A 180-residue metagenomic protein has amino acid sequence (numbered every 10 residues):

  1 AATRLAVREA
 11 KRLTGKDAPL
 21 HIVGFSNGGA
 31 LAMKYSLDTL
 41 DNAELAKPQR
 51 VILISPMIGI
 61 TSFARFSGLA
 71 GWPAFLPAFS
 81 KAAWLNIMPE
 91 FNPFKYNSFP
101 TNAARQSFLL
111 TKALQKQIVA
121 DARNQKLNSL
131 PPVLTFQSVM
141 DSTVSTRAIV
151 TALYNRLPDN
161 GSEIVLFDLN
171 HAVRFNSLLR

Functional and structural regions predicted by a protein language model:
A2-T14: Alpha/beta-hydrolase active-site loop
T14, T39-A43, L157: Active-site catalytic pocket residues across diverse enzymes, especially alpha/beta-hydrolases
I22-G24, I54, F136: Short beta-strand immediately N-terminal to the catalytic nucleophile in serine-hydrolase-like folds
V23-G28, A32: Gly/Ala-rich beta-loop-alpha elbow adjacent to hydrolase catalytic centers
K34-D38: Active-site signature of alpha/beta-hydrolase-fold catalytic machinery across serine- and Asp/Cys-nucleophile hydrolases
V51-F63, L169: Active-site nucleophile loop of the alpha/beta-hydrolase fold
G59-I118, L179-R180: The alpha/beta-hydrolase serine catalytic core
K95-R180: Serine-hydrolase catalytic core
